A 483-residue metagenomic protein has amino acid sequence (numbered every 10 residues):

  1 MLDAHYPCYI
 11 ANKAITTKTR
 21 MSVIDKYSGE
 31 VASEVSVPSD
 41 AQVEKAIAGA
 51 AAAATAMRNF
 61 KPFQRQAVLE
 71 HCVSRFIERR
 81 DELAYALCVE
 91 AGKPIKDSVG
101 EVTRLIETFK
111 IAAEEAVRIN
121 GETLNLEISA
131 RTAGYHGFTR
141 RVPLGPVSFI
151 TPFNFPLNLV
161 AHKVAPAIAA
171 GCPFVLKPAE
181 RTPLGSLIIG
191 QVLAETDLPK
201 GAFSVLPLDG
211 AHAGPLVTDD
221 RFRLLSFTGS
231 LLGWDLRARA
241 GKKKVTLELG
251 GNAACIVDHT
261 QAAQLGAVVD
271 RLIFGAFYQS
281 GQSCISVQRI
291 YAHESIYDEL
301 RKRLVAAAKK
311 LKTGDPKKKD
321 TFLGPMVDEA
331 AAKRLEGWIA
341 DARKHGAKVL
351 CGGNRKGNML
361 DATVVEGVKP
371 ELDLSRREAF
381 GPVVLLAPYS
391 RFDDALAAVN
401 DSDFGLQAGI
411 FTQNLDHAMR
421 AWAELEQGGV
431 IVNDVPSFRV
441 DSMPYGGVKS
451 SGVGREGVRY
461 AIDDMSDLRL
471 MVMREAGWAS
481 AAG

Functional and structural regions predicted by a protein language model:
M1-K26, N125: Hydrophobic face of amphipathic alpha-helices that form TPR/SEL1-like repeat modules and related alpha-solenoid
S28-E34, I256, K312, I339 (+2 more regions): Conserved C-terminal structural/oligomerization subdomain of aldehyde/semialdehyde dehydrogenase
G29, R65, L87, F109 (+9 more regions): Residue-level signal for inorganic ion chemistry
A32-N120: Glycine-rich loop-to-alpha-helix module at the N-terminal edge of alpha/beta enzyme cores
A32-P38, A53-N59, S148-F149, C255-D258 (+5 more regions): Short, well-ordered beta-strand elements within core beta-sheets of diverse protein domains
K110-N125, K312-T313, V349-N354: Proline-centered turn/helix-capping motifs that create local helix->coil transitions or kinks
N125-A267, Y389: Rossmann-like NAD(P) dinucleotide-binding subdomain of oxidoreductase/dehydrogenase enzymes
L224, L231-K369, V432, W478-A481: ALDH superfamily catalytic-core signature
